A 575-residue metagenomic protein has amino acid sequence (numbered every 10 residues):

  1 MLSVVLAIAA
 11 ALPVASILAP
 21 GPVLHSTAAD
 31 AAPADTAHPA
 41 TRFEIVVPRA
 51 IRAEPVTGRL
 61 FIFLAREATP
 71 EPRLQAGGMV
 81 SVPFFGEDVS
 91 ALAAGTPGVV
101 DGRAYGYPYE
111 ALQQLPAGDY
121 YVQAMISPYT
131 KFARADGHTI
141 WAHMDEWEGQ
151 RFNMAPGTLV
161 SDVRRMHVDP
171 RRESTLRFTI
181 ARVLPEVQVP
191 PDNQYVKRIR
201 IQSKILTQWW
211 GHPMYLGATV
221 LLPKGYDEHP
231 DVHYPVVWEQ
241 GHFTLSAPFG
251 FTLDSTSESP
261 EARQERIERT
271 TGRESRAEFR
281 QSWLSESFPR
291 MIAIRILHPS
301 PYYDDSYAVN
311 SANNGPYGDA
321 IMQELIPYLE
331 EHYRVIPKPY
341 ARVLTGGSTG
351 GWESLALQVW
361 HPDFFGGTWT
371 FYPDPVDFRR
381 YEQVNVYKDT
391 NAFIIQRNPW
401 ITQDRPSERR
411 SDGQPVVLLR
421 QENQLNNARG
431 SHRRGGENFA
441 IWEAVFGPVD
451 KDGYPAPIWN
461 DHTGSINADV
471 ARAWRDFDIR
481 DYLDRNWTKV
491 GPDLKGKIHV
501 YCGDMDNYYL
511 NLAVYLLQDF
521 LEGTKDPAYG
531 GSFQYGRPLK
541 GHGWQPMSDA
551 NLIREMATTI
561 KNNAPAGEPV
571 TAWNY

Functional and structural regions predicted by a protein language model:
M1-L2, V500: Secreted/extracellular small peptides and ectodomain modules produced from precursors
S3-G21: Bacterial N-terminal signal peptides
S16, G21-P22, E443, D450: Prokaryotic Sec-type signal peptides and long signal-anchor helices with extended Leu/Ile/Val-rich h-regions
S26-P33: Boundary at the C-terminal end of the N-terminal hydrophobic targeting segment
A37-V47, A53-F61, P213-T219, W238: Contiguous beta-strand segments within globular domains
A50, A65-Y575: Non-catalytic cap/lid and distal C-terminal segments of serine-dependent acyl enzymes
